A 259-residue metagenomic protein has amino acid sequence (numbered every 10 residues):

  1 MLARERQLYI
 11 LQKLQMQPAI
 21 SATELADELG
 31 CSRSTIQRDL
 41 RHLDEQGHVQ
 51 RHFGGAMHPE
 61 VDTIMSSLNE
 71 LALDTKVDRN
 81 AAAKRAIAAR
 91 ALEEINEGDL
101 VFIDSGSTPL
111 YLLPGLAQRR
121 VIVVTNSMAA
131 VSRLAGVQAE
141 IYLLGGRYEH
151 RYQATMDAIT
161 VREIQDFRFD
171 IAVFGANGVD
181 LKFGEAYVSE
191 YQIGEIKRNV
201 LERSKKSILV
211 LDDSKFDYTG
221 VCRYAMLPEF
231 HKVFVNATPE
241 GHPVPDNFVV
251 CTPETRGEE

Functional and structural regions predicted by a protein language model:
L2-E5, Q12, S21-T23, R51 (+1 more regions): Conserved phosphate- and dinucleotide-binding cores of soluble alpha/beta proteins, encompassing both enzyme active
L2-Y9, Q15-T23, E28, S34 (+5 more regions): HTH-adjacent hinge/linker in prokaryotic transcriptional regulators
R33, Q37-D44, T125, Y152-E163: Generic detector of contiguous secondary-structure segments
N80, V101, V123, Q153 (+2 more regions): Glycine- and other small-residue-rich loops at beta-strand/loop junctions that grip anionic moieties
S107-L110: Gly/Ser/Thr-rich loops at beta-strand to alpha-helix junctions that form or flank small-molecule/cofactor-binding
I122-V123, I171: A residue-level structural signature of the nucleotidyltransferase/glycosyltransferase Rossmann-like core
